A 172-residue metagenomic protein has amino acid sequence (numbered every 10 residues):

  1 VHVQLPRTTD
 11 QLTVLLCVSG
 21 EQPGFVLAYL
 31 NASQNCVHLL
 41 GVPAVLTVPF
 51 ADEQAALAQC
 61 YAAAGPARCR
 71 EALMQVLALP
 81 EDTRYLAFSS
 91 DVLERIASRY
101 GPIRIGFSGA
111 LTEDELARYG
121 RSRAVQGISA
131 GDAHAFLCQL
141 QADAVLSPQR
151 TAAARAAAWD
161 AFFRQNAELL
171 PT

Functional and structural regions predicted by a protein language model:
V1, S33, V45, A72-V76: Terminal domain-initiation and capping elements
V1-G41, C138: Entry/capping segment at the start of metal-dependent catalytic domains with acidic active-site entry clusters
D10-L12, E21-V26, C36-H38, E81-R84 (+3 more regions): Envelope-exposed proteins and targeting segments
S19-E21, L30-Q34, A44-T47, S90-L93 (+4 more regions): Solvent-exposed coil/turn segments that connect beta secondary-structure elements in extracytoplasmic/periplasmic
N35-G65, G109-G120: Flexible, solvent-exposed short loops/turns enriched in glycine
Q54-A64, V76-R84, Q141-R150, N166: Second-shell loop/turn segments in exported
A63-S122: Amphipathic, coiled-coil-like alpha-helical scaffolding segments used for oligomerization/assembly
S98-P171: Flexible, polar/acidic helix-loop-strand segments at domain edges
